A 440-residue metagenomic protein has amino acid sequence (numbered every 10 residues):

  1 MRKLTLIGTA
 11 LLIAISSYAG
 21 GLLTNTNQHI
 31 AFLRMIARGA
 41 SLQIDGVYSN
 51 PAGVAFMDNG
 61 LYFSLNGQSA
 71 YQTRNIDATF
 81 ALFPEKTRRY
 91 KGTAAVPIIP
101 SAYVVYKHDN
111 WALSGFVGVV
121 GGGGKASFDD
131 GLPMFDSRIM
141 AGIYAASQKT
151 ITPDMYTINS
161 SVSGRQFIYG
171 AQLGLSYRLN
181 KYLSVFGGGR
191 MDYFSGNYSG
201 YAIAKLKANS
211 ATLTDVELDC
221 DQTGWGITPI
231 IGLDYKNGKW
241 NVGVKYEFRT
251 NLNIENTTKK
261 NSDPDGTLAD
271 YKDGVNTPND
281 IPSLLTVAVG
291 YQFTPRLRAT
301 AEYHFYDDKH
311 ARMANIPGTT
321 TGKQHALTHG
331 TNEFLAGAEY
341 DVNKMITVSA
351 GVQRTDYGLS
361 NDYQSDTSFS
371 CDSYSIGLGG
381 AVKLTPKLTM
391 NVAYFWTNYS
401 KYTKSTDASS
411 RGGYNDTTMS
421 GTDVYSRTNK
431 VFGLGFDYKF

Functional and structural regions predicted by a protein language model:
M1-A19: Gram-negative bacterial Sec-dependent N-terminal signal peptides
A14-I15, Y62, S184, T403: Hydrophobic alpha-helical membrane context
I15-G122: N-terminal, post-signal peptide beta-strand-biased segments of exported outer-membrane/organellar beta-barrel and other
G20-A37, S41-L42, I99, V105-F440: Outer-membrane beta-barrel porins/channels
